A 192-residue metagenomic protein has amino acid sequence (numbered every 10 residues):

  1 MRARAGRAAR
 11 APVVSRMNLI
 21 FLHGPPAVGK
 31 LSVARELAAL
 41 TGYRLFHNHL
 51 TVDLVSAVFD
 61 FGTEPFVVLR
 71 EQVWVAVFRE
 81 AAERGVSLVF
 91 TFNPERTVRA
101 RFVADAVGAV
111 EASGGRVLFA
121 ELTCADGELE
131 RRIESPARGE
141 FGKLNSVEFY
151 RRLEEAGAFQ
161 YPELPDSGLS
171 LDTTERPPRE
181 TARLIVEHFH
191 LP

Functional and structural regions predicted by a protein language model:
L22: Hydrophobic anchor at the beta1->P-loop junction of P-loop NTPases
P25: P-loop (Walker A) phosphate-binding loop of NTP-binding proteins
V28: ATP-binding Walker
L31: Walker A/P-loop
R35-A82: Conserved substrate/cofactor phosphate-moiety recognition/catalytic segment in nucleotide-dependent phosphotransferases
L69-E121: Glycine-rich phosphate-binding loop used to anchor ATP phosphates in small-molecule kinases, encompassing both
S113-E134, L171: Conserved phosphate-donor/acceptor-positioning beta-strand/loop module used by diverse small-molecule
R131, S135-L184, L191-P192: Small-molecule kinase domains that catalyze NTP-dependent phosphoryl transfer to phosphate-bearing small molecules
